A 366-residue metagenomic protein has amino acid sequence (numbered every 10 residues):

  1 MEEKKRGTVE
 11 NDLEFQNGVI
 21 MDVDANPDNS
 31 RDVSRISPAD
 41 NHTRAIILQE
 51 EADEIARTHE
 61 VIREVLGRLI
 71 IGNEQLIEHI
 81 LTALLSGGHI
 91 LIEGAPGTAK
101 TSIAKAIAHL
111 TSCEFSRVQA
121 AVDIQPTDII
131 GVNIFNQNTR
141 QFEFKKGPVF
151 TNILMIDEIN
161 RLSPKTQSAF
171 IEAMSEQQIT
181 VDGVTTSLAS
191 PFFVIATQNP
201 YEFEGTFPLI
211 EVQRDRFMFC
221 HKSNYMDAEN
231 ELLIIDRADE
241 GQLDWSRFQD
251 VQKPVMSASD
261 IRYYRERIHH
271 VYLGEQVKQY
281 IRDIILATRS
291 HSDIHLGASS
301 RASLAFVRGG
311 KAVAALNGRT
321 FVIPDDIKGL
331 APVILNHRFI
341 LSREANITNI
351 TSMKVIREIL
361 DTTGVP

Functional and structural regions predicted by a protein language model:
E2, M21, D32-L48, T288-P366: C-terminal engagement/docking regions of AAA+ P-loop ATPases
L48-I55, L69, T206, C220-S299 (+4 more regions): Conserved C-terminal "switch" segment of AAA+ ATPases
E51-A95: Pre-Walker A (pre-P-loop) alpha-helix and adjacent loop at the N terminus of AAA/AAA+ ATPase modules, a conserved
E78-T82, F135-M155, V184: Conserved alpha-helical scaffold flanking the Walker A/P-loop in AAA+ ATPase domains
L84-A121: Walker A/P-loop
G94, D157-E158, A169: Walker B catalytic acidic pair
L110-N138: AAA+/P-loop NTPase substrate/partner-engagement loops
N136-Q141, R161-L162, M174-A258, R262-V271 (+1 more regions): Canonical AAA+ ATPase core
